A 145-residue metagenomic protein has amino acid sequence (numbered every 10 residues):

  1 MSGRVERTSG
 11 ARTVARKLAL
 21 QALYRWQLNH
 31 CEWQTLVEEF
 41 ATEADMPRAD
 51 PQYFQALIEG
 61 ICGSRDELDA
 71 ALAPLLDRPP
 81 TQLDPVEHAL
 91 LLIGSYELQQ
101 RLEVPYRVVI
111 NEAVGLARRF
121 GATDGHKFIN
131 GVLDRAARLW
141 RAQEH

Functional and structural regions predicted by a protein language model:
M1-H145: N-terminal interaction/assembly modules
